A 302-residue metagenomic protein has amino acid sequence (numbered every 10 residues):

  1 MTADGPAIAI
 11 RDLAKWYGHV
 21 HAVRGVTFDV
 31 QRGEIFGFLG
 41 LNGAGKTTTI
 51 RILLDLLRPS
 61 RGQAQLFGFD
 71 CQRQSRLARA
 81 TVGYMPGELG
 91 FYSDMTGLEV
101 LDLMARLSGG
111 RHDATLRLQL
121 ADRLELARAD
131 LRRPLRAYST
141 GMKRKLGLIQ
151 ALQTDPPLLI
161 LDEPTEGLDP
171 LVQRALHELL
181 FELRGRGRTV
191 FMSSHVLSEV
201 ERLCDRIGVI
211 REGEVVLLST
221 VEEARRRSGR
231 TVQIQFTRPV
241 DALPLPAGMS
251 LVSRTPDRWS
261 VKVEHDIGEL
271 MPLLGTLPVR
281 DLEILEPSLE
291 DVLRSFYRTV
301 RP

Functional and structural regions predicted by a protein language model:
M1-A14, T299-P302: ABC-family P-loop ATPase nucleotide-binding domain
G5-I8, K15-M192, L197-R211, L217: ABC transporter nucleotide-binding domains
R11, R24, S60, S250-V252 (+1 more regions): A short, local hydrophobic-aromatic micro-motif
R32, G97, V221, E286-L289: Structural motif detector for alpha-helix initiation sites
H177-K262: ABC transporter nucleotide-binding domain
R230-P302: Short, charged/small-residue-rich alpha-helical element at the C-terminal edge of ABC transporter nucleotide-binding
